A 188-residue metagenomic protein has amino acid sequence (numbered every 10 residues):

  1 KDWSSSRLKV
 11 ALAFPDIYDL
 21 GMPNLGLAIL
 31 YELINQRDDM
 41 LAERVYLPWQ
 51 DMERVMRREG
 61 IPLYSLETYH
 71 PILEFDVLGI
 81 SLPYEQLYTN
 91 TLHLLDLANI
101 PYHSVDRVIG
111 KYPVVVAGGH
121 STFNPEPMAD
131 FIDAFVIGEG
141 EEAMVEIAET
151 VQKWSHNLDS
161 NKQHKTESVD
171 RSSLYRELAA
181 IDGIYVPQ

Functional and structural regions predicted by a protein language model:
K1, N24-Q36: Histidine-anchored nucleotide/phosphate-binding helix
K1-R7, P71-I72: Glycine-rich phosphate/diphosphate-binding loops that line cofactor/substrate pockets in enzymes
D2, A11-F14, D76: Flexible, glycine-rich loop/tail regions that form catalytic "lids" or insertion modules at the edges of active sites
R7-A11, D39-L41: Residues that mark the start of a beta-strand
F14-Y18, Y84: Residue-level signal for short, function-critical loop segments
I17-L25: A short, glycine/small-residue-rich beta-strand->loop->alpha-helix junction that serves as a flexible
N35-M40, V45: Long C-terminal interaction/binding lobes of large macromolecular proteins
L47-Q188: Glycine-rich beta-alpha loop elements in corrinoid/cobalamin-binding modules across cobalamin-dependent enzymes
